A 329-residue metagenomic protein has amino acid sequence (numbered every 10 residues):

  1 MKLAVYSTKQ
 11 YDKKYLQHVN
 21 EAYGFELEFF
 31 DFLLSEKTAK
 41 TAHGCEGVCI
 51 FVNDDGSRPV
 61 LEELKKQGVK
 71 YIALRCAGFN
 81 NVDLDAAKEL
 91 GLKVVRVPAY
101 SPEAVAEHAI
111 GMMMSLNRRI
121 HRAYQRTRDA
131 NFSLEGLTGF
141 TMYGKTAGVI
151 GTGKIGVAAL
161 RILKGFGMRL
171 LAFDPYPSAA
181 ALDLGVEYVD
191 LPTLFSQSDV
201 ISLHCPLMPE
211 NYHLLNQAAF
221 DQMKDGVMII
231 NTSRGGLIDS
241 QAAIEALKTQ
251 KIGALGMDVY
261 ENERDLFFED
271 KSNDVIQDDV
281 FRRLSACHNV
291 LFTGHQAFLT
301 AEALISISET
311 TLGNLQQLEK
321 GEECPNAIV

Functional and structural regions predicted by a protein language model:
M1-V95, N216: An N-terminal-biased, well-structured beta-alpha scaffold segment characteristic of Rossmann-like dinucleotide-binding
V52-N53, D199, C205-L207, S233-R234 (+1 more regions): Short glycine-/small-residue-rich Rossmann-like dinucleotide-binding loops
K66-Y71, L90-L92, M168, D225-V227 (+1 more regions): A short helix->loop->beta-strand "cap" motif at the edges of active sites that frequently abuts
L90-L92, P98-T146, A158-R161, G165: Phosphate-binding beta-alpha-beta segment of Rossmann-like dinucleotide-binding domains, i.e., the NAD(P)
E135-D225: Rossmann-like dinucleotide/phosphate-binding beta-alpha-beta segment
G226, G235-V329: Rossmann-like dinucleotide-binding domain for NAD(H)/NADP(H)
I230: Glycine-rich nucleotide-phosphate-binding loops and adjacent flexible coil segments
